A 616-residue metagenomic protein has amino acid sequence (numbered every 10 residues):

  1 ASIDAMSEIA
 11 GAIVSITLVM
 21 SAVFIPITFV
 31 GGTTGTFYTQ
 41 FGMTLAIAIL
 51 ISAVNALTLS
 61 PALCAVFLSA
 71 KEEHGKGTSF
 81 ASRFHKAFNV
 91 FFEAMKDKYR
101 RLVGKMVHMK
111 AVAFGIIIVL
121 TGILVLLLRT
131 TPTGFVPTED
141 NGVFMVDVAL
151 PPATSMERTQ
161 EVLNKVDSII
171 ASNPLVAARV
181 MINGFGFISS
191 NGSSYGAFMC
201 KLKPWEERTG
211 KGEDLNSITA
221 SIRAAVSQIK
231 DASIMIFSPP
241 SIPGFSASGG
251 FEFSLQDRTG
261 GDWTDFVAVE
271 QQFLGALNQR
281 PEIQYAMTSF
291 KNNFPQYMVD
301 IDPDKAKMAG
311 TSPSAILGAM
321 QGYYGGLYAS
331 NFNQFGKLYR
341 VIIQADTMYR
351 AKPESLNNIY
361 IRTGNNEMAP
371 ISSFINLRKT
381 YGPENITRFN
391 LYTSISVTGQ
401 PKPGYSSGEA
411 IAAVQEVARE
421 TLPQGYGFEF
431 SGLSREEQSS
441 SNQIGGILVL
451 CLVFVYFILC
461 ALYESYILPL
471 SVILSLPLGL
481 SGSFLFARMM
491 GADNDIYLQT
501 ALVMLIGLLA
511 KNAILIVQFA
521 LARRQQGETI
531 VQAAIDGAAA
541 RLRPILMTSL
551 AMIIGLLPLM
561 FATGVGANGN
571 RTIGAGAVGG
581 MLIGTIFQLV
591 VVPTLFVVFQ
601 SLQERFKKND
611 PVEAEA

Functional and structural regions predicted by a protein language model:
A1-S15, Y38, S441, R524-I545: Helix-loop junctions and hydrophobic alpha-helical segments within the transmembrane domains of large membrane
A5, I13, P26, S52 (+26 more regions): Residue-level signature of catalytic and energy-coupling elements of molecular machines, predominantly ATP/GTP-dependent
E8-I9, F80-V136, A539: Signature of alpha-helical transmembrane segments and their immediate interfacial
I9-F29, T36-H85, F198, L478 (+6 more regions): Transmembrane alpha-helices and their membrane-interface boundaries in multi-pass membrane transporters and channels
I27-F37, F114-T154, E207-T209, A247-G249 (+1 more regions): Transmembrane helices with small-residue packing motifs
F29, I47, I51, F454-R541 (+4 more regions): Hydrophobic transmembrane alpha-helices and their membrane-interface caps in long multi-pass transport proteins
M43, Q438-F454, A575: N-terminal membrane-entry
F114, T130, M145, R158-M181 (+5 more regions): Surface-exposed amphipathic alpha-helical segments in non-transmembrane regions that serve as interaction surfaces
